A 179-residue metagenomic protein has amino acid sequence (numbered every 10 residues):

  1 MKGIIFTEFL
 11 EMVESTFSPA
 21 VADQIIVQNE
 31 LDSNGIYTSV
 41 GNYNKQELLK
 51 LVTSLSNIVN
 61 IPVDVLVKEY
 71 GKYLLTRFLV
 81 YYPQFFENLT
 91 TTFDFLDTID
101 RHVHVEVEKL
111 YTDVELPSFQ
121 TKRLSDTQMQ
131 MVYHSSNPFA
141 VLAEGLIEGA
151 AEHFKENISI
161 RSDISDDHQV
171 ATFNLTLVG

Functional and structural regions predicted by a protein language model:
M1, I5, P62, P138-L146: Short amphipathic alpha-helical segments
M1-N34: Charged, compositionally biased N-terminal leader segments and the immediate start of the first structured element
E8, Q24, V65, E69 (+2 more regions): Long, highly charged amphipathic alpha-helices
L10, E14, D100, E144-E152: Generic solvent-exposed, charged/amphipathic alpha-helical segments that serve as macromolecular interface scaffolds
I26-S54: N-terminal interaction modules that seed assembly of large macromolecular complexes
E30, N60-I61, K155: Glycine-centered helix-boundary capping/hinge motifs
L48-S135, F139-V141: Amphipathic interaction/junction segments at domain boundaries or subunit interfaces
Q128-G179: C-terminal non-catalytic interaction appendages of large macromolecular assemblies
